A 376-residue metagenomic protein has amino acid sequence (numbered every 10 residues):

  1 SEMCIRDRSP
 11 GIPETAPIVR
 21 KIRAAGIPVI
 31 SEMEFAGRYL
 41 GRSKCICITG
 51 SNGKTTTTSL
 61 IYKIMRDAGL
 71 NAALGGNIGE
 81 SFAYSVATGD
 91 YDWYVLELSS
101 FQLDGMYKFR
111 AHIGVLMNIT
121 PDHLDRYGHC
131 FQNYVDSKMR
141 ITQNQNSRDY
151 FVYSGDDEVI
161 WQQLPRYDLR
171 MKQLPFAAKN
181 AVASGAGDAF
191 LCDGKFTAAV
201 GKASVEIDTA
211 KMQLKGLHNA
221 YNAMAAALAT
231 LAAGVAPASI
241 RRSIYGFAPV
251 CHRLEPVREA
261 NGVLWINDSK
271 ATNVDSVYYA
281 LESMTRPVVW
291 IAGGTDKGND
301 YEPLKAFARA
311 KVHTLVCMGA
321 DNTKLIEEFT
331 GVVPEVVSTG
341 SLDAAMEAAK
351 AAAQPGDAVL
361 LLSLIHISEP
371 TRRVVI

Functional and structural regions predicted by a protein language model:
E2-I5, I365-I376: Single conserved hydrophobic/aromatic residue that forms the stacking wall/gate of nucleotide- or nucleobase-binding
R6, I48, N77, E97 (+9 more regions): Residue-level signal for inorganic ion chemistry
P10-M171, E347, A351: Phosphate-binding loop of NTP-binding sites
I30-F35, R170-L191, R241-Y245, E255 (+1 more regions): Beta-strand->loop->alpha-helix junctions that form or flank phosphate-binding loops in nucleotide-handling enzymes
N71-A72, S147-F151, G262-W265, V289 (+2 more regions): Short active-site oxyanion
Y91-R126, Q162-K211, V250-V257, M284: Extended acidic/charged loop-beta regions that coordinate divalent cations and stabilize anionic phosphate/carboxylate
I207-H313: Nucleotide phosphate-binding/pyrophosphate-handling subdomain across enzymes that bind or process nucleotide phosphates
E302-D357: C-terminal helical cap/extension that packs against the catalytic core of soluble nucleotide-cofactor enzymes
